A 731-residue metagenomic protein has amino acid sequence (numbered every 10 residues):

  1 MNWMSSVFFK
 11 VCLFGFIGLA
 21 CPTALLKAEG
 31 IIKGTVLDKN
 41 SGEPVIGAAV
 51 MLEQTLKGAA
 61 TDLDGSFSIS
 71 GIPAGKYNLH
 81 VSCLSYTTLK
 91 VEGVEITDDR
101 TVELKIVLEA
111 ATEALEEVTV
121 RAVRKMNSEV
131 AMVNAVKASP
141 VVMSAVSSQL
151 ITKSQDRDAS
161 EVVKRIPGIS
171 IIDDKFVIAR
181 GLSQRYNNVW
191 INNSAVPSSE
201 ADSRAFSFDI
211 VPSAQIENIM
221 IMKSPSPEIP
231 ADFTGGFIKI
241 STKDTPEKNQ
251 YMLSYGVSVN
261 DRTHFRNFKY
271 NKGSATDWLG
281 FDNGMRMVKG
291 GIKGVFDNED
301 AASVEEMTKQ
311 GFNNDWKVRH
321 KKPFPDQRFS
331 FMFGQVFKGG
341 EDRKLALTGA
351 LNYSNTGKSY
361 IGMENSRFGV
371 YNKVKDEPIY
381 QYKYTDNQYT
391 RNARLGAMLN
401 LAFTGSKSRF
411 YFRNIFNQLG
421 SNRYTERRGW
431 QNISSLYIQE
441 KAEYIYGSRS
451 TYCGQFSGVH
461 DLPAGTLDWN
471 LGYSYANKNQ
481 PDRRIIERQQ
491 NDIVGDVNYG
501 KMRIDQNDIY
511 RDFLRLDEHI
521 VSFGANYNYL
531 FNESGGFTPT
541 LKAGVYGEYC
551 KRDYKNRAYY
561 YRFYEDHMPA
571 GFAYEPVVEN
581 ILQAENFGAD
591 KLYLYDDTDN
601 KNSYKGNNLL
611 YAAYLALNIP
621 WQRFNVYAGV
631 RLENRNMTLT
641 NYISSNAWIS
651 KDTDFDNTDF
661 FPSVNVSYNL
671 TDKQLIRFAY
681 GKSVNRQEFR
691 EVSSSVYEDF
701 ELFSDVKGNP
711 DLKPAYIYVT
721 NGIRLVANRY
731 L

Functional and structural regions predicted by a protein language model:
I31, Q310-T425, Y452-G454, P662-V664: Transmembrane beta-barrel wall of Gram-negative outer-membrane proteins
L37, S41, A48-E53, S82-L84 (+4 more regions): Short, acidic, small-residue-rich periplasmic hinge/interaction motif at the N-terminus of Gram-negative outer-membrane
T55-S66: Short, acidic Ser/Thr/Gly-rich low-complexity loop/linker segments typical of extracellular and cell-surface proteins
E95, R124-I178, N193-P227, T234: Periplasmic N-terminal accessory/gating domains of Gram-negative outer-membrane beta-barrel systems
A195, N477-N479, V494-D496, G500 (+4 more regions): Surface-exposed extracellular loop regions of Gram-negative outer-membrane beta-barrel proteins, predominantly
V257-D261, Y353-G357, G405-K407, F416-G420 (+11 more regions): Transmembrane beta-strands of outer-membrane beta-barrel pores
Q439-S457, T598-Y611, F655, V684-L731: Outer-membrane beta-barrel signature, preferentially recognizing the C-terminal barrel domain of Gram-negative
D508-Y510, L514, N526-F531, G536-D672 (+1 more regions): Signature of Gram-negative outer-membrane beta-barrel scaffolds
